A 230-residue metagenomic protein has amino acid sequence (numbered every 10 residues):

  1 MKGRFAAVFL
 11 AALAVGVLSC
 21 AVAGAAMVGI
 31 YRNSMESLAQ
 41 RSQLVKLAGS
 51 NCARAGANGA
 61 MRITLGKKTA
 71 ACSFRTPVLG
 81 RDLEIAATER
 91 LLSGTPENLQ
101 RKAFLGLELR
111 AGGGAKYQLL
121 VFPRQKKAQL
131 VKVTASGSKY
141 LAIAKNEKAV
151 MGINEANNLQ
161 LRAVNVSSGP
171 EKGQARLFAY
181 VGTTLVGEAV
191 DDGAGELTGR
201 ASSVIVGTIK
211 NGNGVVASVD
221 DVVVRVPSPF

Functional and structural regions predicted by a protein language model:
F9-S19: Bacterial N-terminal signal peptides
A26-L47: Extracellular carbohydrate-recognition regions
M35, D220-V224: Extracellular beta-strand elements of beta-rich domains used for carbohydrate recognition/degradation or cell-matrix
G49-A70: Short carbohydrate-recognition loop motifs
T64-V131: Secretory/extracellular carbohydrate-interaction modules and structurally similar beta-sandwich "look-alikes"
I85-A87, G152-P170, L177-A179: Short tryptophan-centered beta-strand motifs in secreted/extracellular beta-sheet-rich domains of glycan-recognition
T134-Q160: Short, aromatic/His-centered strand-loop micro-motif at the edge of beta-sheets
A189-S218: Flexible glycan-contacting loops in extracellular carbohydrate-active proteins
